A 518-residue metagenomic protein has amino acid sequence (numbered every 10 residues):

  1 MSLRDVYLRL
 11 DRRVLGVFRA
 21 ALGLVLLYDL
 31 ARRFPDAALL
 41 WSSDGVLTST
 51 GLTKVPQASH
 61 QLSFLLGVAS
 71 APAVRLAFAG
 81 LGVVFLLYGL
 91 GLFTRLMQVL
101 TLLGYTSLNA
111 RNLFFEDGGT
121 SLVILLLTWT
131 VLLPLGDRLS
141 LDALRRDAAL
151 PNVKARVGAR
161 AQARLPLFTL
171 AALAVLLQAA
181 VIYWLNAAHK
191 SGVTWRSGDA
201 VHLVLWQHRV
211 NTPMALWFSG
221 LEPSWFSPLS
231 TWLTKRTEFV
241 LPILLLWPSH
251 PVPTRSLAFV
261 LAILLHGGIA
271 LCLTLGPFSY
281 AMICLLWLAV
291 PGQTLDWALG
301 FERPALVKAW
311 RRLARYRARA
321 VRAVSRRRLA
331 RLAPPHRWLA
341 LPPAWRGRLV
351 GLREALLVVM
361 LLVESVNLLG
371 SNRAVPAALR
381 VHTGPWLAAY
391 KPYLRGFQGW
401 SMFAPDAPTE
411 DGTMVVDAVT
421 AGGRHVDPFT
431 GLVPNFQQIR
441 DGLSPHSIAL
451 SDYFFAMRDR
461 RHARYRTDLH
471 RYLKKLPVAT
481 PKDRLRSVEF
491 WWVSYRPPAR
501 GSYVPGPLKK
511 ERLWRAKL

Functional and structural regions predicted by a protein language model:
M1-L518: Alpha-helical membrane-anchoring segments
